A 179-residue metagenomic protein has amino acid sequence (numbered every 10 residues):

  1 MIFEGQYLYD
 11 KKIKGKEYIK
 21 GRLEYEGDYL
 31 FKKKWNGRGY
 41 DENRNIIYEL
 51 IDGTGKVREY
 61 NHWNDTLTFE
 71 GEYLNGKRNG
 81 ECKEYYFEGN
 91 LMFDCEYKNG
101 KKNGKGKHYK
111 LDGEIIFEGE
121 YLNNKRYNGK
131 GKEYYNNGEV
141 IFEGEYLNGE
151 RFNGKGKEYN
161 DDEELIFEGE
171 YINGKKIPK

Functional and structural regions predicted by a protein language model:
M1-K179: Glycine/tyrosine- and acidic-biased, solvent-exposed loop/turn segments at the edges of beta-strands
